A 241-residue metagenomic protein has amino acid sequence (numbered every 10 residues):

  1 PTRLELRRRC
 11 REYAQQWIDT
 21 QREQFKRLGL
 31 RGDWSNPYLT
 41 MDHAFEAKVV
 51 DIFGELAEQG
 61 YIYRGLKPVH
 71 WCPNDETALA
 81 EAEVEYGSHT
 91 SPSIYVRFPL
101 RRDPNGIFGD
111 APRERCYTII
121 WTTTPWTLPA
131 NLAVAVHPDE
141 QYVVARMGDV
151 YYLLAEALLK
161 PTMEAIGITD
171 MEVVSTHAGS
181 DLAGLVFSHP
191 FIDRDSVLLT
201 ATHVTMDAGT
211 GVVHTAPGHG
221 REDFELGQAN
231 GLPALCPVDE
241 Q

Functional and structural regions predicted by a protein language model:
P1-G54, E58, L226: N-terminal Rossmann-like or analogous alpha/beta NTP/dinucleotide-binding catalytic cores that position adenine
R31, H43-E240: NTP-handling and nucleic-acid-processing catalytic cores
